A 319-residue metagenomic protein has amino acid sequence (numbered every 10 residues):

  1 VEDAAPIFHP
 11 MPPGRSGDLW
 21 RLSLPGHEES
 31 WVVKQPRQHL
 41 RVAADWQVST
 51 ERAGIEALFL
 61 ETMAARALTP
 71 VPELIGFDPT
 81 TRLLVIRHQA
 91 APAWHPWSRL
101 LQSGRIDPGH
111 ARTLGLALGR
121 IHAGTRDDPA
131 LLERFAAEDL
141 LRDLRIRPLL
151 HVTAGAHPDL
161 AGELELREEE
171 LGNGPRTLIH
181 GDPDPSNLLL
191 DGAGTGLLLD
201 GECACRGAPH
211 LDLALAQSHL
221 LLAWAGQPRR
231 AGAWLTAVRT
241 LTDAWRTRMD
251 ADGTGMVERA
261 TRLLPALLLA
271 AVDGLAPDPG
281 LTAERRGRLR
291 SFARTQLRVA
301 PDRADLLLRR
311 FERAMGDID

Functional and structural regions predicted by a protein language model:
V1-P10, G255-M256, L275-D319: Regulatory N- and C-terminal appendages and interdomain linkers associated with kinase/kinase-like NTP transferase
H9-V33, L166-L211: Active-site acidic catalytic loop and adjacent metal/ATP-binding pocket of ATP-dependent phosphoryl transfer enzymes
M11, S16-A130: ATP-binding pocket architecture of kinase catalytic cores
L40-R41, A93, L188, R206-A208 (+1 more regions): Conserved protein kinase catalytic core
L58, H210-D250, L264-A283: Active-site activation/catalytic loop segments of kinase-like enzymes and analogous catalytic loops in related
A64-A67, L118, H122-P129, L220 (+6 more regions): A general structural signal marking secondary-structure boundaries and capping sites
R87, R120-E170, T240: Active-site catalytic-loop/activation-segment of kinase and kinase-like phosphoryl-transfer enzymes
R248-R259: Acidic, serine/threonine- and proline-rich low-complexity regulatory regions
